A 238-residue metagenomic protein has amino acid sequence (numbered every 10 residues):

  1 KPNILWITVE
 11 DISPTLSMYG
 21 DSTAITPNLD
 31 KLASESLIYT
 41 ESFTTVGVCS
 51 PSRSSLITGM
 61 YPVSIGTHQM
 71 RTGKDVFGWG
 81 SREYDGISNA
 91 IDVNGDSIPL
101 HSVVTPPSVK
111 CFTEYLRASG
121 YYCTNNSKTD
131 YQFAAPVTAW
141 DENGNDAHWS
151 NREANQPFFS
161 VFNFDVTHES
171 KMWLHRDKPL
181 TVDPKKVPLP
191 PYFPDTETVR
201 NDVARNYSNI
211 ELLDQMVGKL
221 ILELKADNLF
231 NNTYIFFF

Functional and structural regions predicted by a protein language model:
K1-L5, E35-T40, A118-T124, N155-F159 (+1 more regions): Loop/turn elements at helix/coil->beta-strand transitions in domains of secreted/extracellular proteins
W6, P27-D30, K110, E114 (+3 more regions): Solvent-exposed, polar/charged alpha-helical surfaces in well-ordered, non-transmembrane soluble domains, broadly
W6-T8, S13-P107, Y121: Active-site segment of extracytoplasmic enzymes that catalyze sulfate/phosphate-ester chemistry
T8-V9, N126, F237-F238: Generic enzyme active-site microenvironment
P14-A24, G47, M70-T72, G78 (+3 more regions): Active-site-proximal cap/lid insertion segments
V109-A135: Short, charged N-terminal beta->alpha structural module
